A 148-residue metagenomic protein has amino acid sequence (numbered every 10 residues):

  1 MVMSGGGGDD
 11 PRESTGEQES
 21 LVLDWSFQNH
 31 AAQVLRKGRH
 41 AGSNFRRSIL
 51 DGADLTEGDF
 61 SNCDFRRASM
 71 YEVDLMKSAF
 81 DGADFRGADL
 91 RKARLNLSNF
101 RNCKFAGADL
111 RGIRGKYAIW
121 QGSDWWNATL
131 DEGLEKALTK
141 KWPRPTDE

Functional and structural regions predicted by a protein language model:
V2-E148: Tandem repeat scaffolds
